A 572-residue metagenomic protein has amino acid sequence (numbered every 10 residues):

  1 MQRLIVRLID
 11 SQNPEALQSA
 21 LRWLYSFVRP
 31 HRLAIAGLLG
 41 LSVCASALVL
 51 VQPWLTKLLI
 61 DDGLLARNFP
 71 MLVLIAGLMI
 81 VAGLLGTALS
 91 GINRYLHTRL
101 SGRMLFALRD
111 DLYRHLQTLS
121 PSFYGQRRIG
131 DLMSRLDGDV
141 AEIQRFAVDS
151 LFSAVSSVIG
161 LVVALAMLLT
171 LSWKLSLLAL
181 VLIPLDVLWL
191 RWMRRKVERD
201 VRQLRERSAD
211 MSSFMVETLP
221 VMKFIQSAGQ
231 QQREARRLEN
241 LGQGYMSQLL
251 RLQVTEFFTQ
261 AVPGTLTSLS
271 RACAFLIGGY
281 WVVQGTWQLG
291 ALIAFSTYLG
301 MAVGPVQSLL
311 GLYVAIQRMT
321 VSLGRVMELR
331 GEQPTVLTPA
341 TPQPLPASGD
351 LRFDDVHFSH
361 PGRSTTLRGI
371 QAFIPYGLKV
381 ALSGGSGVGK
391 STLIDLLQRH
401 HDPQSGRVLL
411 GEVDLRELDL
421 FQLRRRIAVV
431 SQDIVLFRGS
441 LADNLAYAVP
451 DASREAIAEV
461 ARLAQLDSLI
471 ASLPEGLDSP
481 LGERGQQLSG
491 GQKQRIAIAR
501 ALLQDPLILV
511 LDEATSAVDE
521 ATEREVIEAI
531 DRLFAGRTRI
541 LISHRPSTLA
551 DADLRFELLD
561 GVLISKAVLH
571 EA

Functional and structural regions predicted by a protein language model:
M1-V49, L64-L78, N93-H97, S101 (+9 more regions): Membrane-integrated ABC transporters
L4-P14, G102, D110-S134, G138-V140 (+6 more regions): Short intracellular "coupling" helices and adjacent cytoplasmic loop segments at the cytosolic face of multi-pass
Y25, L33, P121-S122, G138-A147 (+9 more regions): An intracellular "coupling" helix at the cytosolic face of ABC transporter transmembrane type-1 domains
P30, A34-A45, M79, D149-Q203 (+1 more regions): Transmembrane helices of ABC transporter permease
C44-L48, Q52, I80, L84-H97 (+5 more regions): Hydrophobic alpha-helical membrane-associated segments
Q230, V254, M301-G331: Cytosolic ends of transmembrane helices, especially the final helix of ABC transmembrane type-1 domains
L345-A572: ABC-type nucleotide-binding domain
